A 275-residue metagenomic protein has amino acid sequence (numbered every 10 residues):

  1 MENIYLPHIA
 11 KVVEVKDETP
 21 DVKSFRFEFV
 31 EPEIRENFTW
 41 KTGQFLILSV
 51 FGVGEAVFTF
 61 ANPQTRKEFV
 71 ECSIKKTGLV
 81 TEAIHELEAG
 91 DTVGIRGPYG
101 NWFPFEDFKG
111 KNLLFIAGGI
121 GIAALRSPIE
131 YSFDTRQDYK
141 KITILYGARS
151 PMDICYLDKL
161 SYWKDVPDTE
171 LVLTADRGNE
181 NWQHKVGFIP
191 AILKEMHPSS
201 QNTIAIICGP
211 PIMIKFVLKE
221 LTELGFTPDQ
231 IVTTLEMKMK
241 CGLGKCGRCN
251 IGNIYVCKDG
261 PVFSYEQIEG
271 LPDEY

Functional and structural regions predicted by a protein language model:
E2-D91, R149-S150: Ferredoxin-reductase
F51-G52, A89, D165-P167, I251-I254: Short glycine/proline-enriched coil/turn segments at helix->beta-strand junctions
L79-K240: FNR/FR-type flavoprotein reductase catalytic core
I212, E236-P261: Local cysteine-cluster metal-coordination motifs and their immediate loop/turn environment, predominantly Fe-S cluster
G247, G252, F263-Y275: Short Fe-S-cluster ligation motifs
